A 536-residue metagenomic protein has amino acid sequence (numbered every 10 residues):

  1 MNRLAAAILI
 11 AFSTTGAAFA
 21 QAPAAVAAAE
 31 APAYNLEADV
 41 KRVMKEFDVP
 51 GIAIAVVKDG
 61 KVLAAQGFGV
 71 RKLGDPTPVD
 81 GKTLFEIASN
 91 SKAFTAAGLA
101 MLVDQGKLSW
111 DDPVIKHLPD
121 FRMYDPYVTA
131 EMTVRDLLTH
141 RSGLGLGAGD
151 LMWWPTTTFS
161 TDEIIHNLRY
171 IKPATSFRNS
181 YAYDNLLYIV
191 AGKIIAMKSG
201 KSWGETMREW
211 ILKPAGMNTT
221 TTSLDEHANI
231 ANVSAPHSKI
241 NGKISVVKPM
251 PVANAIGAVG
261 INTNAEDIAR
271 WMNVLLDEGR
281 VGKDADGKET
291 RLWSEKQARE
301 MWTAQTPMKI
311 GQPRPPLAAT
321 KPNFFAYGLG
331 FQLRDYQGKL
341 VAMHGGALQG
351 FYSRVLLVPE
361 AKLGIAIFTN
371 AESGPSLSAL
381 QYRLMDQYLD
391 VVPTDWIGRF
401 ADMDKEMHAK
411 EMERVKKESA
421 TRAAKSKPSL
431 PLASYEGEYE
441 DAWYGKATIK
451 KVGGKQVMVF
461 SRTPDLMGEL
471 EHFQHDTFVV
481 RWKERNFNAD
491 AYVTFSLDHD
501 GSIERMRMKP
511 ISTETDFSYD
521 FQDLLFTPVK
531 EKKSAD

Functional and structural regions predicted by a protein language model:
A5-A17: Bacterial N-terminal signal peptides
T15-G16, Q105, Y124, D277: Residues in and immediately flanking transmembrane alpha helices
Q21-A65, A196-K201, E205-E209, K213 (+2 more regions): Catalytic loop of the DD-peptidase/beta-lactamase superfamily, centered on the K-T-G motif and neighboring
V70-N185, G192, M197-K201, E205 (+7 more regions): Active-site-proximal loop and beta-strand segments within enzyme catalytic domains
T133, L187, N264-D267: An acidic site on a long C-lobe helix of protein kinase domains
